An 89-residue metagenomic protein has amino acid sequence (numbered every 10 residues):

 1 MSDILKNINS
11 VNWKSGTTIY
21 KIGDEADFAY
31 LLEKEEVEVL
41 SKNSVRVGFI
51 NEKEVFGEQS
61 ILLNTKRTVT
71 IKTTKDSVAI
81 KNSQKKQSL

Functional and structural regions predicted by a protein language model:
M1-L40, E52: Regulatory nucleotide-sensing modules
V47-L89: Cyclic-nucleotide recognition modules
